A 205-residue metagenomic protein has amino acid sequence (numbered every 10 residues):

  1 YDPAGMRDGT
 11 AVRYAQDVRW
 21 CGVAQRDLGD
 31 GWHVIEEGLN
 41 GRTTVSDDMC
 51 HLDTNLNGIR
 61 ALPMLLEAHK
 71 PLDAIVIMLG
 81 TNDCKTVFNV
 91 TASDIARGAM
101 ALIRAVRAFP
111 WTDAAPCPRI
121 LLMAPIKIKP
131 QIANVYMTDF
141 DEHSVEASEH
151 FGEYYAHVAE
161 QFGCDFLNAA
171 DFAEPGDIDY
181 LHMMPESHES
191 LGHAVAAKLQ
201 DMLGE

Functional and structural regions predicted by a protein language model:
Y1-L39, V45-C50, M64-H69, I75 (+1 more regions): Serine-esterase "nucleophile elbow" of acetyl-processing enzymes
V18, D30, D53-E205: Alpha-helical cap/lid subdomain in secreted, periplasmic, or secretory-pathway luminal O-acyl-processing enzymes
E36-G41, A169-A173: Acidic carboxylate-rich catalytic motifs and surrounding loops in phosphoryl-/glycosyl-chemistry enzymes
T44-S46, D177-I178: Short Asp/Glu-rich motifs
